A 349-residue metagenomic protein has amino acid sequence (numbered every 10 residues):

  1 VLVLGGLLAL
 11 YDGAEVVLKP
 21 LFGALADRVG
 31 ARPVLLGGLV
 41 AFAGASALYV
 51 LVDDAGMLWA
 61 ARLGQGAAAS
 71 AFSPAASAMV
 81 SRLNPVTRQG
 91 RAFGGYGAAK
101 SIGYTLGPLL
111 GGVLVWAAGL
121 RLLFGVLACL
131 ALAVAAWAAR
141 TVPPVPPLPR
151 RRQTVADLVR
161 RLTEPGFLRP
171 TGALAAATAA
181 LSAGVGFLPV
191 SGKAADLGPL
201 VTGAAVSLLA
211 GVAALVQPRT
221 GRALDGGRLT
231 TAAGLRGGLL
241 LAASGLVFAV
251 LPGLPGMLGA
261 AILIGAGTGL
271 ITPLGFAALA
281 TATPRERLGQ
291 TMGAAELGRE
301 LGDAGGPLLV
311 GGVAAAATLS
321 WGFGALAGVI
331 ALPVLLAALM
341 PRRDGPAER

Functional and structural regions predicted by a protein language model:
D12-P20, Y104-T105, A210-P218, A304: Residue-level signature of mid-helix packing/kink "hotspots" within the transmembrane helices of 12-pass Major
K19-G30, V216-L229: Helix-to-loop junctions at the C-terminal end of transmembrane segments in multipass secondary transporters
G30, L51-D53, R228, L251-P252: Helix-breaking motifs and short loop linkers at transmembrane-helix boundaries and internal kinks in secondary membrane
P33-A47, A232-V247: Structural signature of the two symmetry-related core transmembrane helices
A45, G56-G64, P255-L263: Paired small-residue
A61-K100: Cytoplasmic helix-loop-helix junction between adjacent transmembrane helices in 12-TM secondary transporters
C129-P147, L336-P341: C-terminal membrane-cytosol helix-exit motif in multi-pass small-molecule transporters
P143-T171: Juxtamembrane intracellular "pre-TM" segments in multi-pass secondary transporters
